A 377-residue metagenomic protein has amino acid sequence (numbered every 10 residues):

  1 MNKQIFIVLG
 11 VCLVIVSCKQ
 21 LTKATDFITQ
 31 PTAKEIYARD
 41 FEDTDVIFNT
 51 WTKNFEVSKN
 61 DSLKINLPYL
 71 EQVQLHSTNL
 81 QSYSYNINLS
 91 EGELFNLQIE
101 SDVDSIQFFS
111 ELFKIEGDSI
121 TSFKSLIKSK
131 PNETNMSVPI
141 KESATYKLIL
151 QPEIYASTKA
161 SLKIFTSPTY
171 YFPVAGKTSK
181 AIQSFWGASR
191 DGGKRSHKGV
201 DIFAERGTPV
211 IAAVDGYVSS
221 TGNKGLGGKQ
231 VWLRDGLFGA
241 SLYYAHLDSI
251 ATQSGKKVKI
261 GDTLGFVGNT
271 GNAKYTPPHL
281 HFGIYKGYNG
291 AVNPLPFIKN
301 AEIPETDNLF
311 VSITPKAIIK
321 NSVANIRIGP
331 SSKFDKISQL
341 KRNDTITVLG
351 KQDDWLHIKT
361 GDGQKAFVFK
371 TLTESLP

Functional and structural regions predicted by a protein language model:
I15-S17: C-terminal motif of bacterial Sec signal peptides marking the signal peptidase cleavage site
K19-K23, E35, H76-S122, S129-N132: Acidic, Ser/Thr/Pro-rich low-complexity intrinsically disordered segments
L21-I65, Y85, L112-E116, E142-Q183: C-terminal edge strands of extracellular/lumenal beta-sandwich accessory domains
P31-W51, E56-N66, F172, G176 (+4 more regions): SH3-family beta-barrel domains
G92, A213-V218, T263-L264, S332-Q352: Conserved beta-strand/loop element in small beta-rich adapter and peptidoglycan-binding domains
P139-K229, I260, N269, V292-P296 (+3 more regions): Surface-exposed, glycine-biased beta-strand/turn segments
A144-I149, S338-T371: SH3/SH3-like beta-barrel superfamily modules
A213-A251: Zn2+-dependent peptidoglycan hydrolase active-site motif and core
